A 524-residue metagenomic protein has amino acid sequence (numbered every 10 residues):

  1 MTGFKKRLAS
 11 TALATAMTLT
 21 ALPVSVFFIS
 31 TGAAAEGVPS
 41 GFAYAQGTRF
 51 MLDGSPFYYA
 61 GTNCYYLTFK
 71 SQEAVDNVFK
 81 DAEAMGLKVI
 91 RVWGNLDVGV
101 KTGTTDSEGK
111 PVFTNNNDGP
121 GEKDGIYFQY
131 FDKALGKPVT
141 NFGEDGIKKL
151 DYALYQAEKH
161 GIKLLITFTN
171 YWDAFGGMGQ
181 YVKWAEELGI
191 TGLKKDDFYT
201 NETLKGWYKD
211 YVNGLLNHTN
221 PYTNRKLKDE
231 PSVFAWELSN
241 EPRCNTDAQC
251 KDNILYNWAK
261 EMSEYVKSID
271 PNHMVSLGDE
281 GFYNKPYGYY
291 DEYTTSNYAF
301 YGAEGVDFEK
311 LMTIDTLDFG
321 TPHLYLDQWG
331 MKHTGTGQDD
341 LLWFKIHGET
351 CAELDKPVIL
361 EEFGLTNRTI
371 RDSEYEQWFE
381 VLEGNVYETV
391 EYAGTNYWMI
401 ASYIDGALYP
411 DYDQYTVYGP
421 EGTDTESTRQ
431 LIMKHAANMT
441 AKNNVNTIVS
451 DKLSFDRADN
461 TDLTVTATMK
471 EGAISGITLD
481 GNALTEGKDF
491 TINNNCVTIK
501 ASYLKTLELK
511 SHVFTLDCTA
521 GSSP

Functional and structural regions predicted by a protein language model:
L13-A21: Hydrophobic core
A21-G37: Sec-dependent signal peptide cleavage junction
A33-Y130, A134-T140, Q156-K159, S263-K267 (+2 more regions): N-terminal carbohydrate-binding accessory modules
K80-L87, G121-Y130, L135-Y171, M178-F234 (+2 more regions): An active-site-proximal structural segment forming one wall of the substrate-binding cleft that immediately precedes
L188, L311, I370-T447: Aromatic-rich peripheral "rim/lid" segments of glycoside hydrolase catalytic domains that contact and position glycan
D197-T200, G206, D210-R225, A235-E391: Extracellular glycoside hydrolase catalytic/binding regions
N443-T466: Extracellular ectodomain segments of secreted/surface proteins
A501-K510: Surface-exposed, short loops/turns at beta-strand junctions within beta-sandwich domains
